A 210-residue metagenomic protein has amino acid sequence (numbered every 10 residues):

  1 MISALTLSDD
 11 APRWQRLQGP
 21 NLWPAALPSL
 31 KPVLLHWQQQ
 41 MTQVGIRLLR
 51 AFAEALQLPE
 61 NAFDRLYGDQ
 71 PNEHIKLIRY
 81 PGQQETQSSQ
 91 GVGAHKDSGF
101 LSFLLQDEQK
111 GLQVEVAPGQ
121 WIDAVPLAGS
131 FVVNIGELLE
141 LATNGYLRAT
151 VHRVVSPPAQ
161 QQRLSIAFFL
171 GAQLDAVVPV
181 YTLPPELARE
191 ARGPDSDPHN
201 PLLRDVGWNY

Functional and structural regions predicted by a protein language model:
M1-Y210: Peripheral, non-catalytic segments flanking oxidoreductase cores
